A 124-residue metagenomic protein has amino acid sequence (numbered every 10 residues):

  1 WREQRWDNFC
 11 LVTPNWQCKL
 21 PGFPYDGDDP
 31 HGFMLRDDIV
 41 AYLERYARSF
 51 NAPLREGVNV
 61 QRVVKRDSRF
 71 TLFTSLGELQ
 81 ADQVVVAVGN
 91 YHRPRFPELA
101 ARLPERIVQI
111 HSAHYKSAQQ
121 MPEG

Functional and structural regions predicted by a protein language model:
R2-V40: Glycine-rich active-site loop/strand segments that organize a redox cofactor
Q17, L54, Q109-I110: Conserved beta-strand scaffold positions in the cores of enzyme catalytic domains, especially in NTP/NDP-utilizing
P24, V58, V64, A113-H114: Residues at the C-termini of beta-strands that transition into short coil/loop
Y25, D29, L35-D38, V88-G124: Glycine-rich dinucleotide-binding loop and its adjacent helix/turn
G32-H92: Feature captures the FAD/FMN-dependent oxidoreductase FAD-binding
